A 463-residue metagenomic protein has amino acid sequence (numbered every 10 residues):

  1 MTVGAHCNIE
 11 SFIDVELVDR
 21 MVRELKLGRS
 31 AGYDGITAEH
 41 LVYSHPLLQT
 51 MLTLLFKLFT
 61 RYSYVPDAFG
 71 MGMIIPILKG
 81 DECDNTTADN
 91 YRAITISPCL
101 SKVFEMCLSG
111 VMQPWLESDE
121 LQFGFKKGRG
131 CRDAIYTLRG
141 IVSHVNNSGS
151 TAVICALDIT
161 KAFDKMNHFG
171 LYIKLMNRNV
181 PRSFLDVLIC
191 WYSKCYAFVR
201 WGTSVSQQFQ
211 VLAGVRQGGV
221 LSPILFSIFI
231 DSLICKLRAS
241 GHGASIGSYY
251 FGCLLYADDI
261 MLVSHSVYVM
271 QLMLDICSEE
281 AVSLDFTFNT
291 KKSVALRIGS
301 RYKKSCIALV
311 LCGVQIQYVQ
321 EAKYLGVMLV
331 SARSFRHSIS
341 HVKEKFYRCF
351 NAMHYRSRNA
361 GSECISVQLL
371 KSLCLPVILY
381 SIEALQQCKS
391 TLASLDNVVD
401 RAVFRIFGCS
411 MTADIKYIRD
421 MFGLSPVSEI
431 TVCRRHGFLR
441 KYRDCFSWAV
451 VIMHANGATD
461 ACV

Functional and structural regions predicted by a protein language model:
M1-D14, D444-A455, T459-V463: Basic/polar low-complexity segments
M1-D89, T95, K102-V103, K323 (+1 more regions): Surface-exposed loop/turn segments and immediately adjacent short secondary-structure elements within folded domains
N8, T203, T287-E321: Short, conserved micro-motifs composed of acidic
V15-R23, M51-L58, C107-V111, A134-N146 (+2 more regions): Inter-domain linker/hinge segments that demarcate the starts of reverse transcriptase and RNase H-type modules
G28-I36, I74, T86-I96, D133-M176: Conserved catalytic palm subdomain of right-hand nucleotidyl-transferase polymerases, strongest for RNA-directed enzymes
G32, M71-I74, R92, Q122 (+10 more regions): Catalytic palm active-site di-aspartate
I159-A257, L262-L272: Conserved polymerase palm-domain catalytic core
A257, N289-R301, K323-Y442: Non-catalytic, peripheral interaction segments enriched in hydrophobic/basic residues
